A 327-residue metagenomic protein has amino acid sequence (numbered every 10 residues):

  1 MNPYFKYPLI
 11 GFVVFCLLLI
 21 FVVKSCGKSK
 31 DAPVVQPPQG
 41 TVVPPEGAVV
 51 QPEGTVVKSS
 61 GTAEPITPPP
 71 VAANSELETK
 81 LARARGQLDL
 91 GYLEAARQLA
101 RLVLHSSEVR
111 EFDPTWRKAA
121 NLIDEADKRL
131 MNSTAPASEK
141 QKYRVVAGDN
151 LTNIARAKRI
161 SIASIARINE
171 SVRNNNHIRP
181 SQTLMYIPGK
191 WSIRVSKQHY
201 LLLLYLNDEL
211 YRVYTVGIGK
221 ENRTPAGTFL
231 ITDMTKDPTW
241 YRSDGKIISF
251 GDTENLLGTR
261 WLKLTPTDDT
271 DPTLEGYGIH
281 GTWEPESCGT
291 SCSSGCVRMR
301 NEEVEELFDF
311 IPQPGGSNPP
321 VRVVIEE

Functional and structural regions predicted by a protein language model:
Y7-L9, K246-E327: Exported/periplasmic cell-wall-interacting domains
L9-V22: Hydrophobic membrane-insertion alpha-helices, especially the h-region of bacterial N-terminal signal peptides
L19-P33: Hydrophobic single-pass membrane-insertion segments
K30-P69: Juxtamembrane proline-rich low-complexity "stalk" or linker regions positioned immediately after a signal peptide
P69-A95, L99, L130-R159: Primarily a LysM-type cell-wall glycan-binding module
A82-D89, E139-R144, N150-I154, W191 (+5 more regions): Second-shell loop/turn segments in exported
Q98, L102-S138, I162-V195, N318-V323: Extracellular LysM carbohydrate-binding repeats and other cell-envelope/extracellular binding modules
Y186-E221: A structural motif detector for short, solvent-exposed N-terminal "entry" segments of globular domains
